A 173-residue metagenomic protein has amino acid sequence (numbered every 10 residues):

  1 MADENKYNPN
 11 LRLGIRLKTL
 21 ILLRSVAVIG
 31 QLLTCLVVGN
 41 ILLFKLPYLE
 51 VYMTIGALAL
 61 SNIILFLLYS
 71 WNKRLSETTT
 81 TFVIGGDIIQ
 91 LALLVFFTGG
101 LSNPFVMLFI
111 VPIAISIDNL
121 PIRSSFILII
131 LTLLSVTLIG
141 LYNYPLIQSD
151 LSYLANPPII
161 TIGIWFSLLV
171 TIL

Functional and structural regions predicted by a protein language model:
M1-I15: Short, Lys/Arg-rich, polar N-terminal cytosolic tail immediately upstream of the first transmembrane signal-anchor
I15-L23, N72-F82, L94-S102: Short, amphipathic, aromatic/basic-enriched membrane-interface segments that mark the entry/exit of transmembrane
L17, I29, L33-I55, N72-F82 (+1 more regions): Alpha-helical transmembrane segments and their interfaces in multipass membrane proteins
R24, V111, L128-I130: Residue-level recognition of transmembrane alpha-helices in multi-pass small-molecule transporters/permeases
L32-L36, I63, L67, I89-F96 (+2 more regions): Alpha-helical transmembrane segments of multipass membrane proteins
I55-L60, G85-I89, P104-P112, I162-F166 (+1 more regions): Membrane-embedded alpha-helical segments of multi-pass membrane proteins, especially the transmembrane helices
L58-R74: Canonical alpha-helical transmembrane segments
Q90-G100, M107-S125: Generic transmembrane alpha-helix motif of multi-pass integral membrane proteins
